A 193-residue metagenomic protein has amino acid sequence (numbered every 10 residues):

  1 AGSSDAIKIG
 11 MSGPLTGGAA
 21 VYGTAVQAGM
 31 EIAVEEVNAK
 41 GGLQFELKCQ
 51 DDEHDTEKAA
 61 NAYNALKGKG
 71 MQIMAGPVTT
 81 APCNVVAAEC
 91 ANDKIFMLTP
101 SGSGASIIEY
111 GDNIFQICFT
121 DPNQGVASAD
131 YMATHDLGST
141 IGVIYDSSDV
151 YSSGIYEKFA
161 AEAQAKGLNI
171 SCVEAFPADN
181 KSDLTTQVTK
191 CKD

Functional and structural regions predicted by a protein language model:
A1-G13, A39-Q44, A133-T140: Immediate post-signal peptide segment of exported/extracytoplasmic ligand-binding proteins
D5-Q27, P77-V78, T140-D146: Short beta-strand segments enriched in small/hydrophobic residues
L15, I114-D179: An alpha-beta-alpha
V21-A28, E36-E109, I117, P177-S182: Beta-alpha junction/loop-to-helix N-cap segments that form part of ligand/metal-binding clefts
V34-N38, A160-A163: Conserved hydrophobic residues forming the short capping helix/wall of the S-adenosyl-L-methionine
A60, K67, A133-T134, K192: Non-catalytic positions within long, well-ordered alpha-helices that form the structural scaffold/packing of enzyme
A60-Y63, A129, T185-T189: Short hydrophobic/charged patches on amphipathic alpha-helices used for structural packing and interfaces
G70-M71, L137-G138, D193: Short, high-confidence coil segments that cap the C-terminus of an alpha-helix and link into the following beta-strand
